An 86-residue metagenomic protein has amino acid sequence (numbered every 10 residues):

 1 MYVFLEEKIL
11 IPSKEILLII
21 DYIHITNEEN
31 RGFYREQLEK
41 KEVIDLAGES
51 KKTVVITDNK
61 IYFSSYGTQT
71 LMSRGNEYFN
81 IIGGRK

Functional and structural regions predicted by a protein language model:
M1-K86: Eukaryotic intrinsically disordered, low-complexity regulatory linkers and tails enriched in Ser/Thr/Pro
